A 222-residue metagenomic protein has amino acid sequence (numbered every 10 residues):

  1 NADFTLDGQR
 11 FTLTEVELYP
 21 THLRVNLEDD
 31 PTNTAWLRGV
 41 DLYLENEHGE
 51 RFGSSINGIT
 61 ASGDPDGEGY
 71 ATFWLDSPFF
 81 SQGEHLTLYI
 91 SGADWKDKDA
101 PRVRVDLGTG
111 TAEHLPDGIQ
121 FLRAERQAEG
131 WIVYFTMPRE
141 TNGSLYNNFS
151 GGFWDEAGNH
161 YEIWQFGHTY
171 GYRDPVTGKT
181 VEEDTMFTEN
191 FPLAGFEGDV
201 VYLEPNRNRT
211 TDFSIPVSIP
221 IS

Functional and structural regions predicted by a protein language model:
N1-S222: Alpha-helical, hydrophobic structural elements that either
